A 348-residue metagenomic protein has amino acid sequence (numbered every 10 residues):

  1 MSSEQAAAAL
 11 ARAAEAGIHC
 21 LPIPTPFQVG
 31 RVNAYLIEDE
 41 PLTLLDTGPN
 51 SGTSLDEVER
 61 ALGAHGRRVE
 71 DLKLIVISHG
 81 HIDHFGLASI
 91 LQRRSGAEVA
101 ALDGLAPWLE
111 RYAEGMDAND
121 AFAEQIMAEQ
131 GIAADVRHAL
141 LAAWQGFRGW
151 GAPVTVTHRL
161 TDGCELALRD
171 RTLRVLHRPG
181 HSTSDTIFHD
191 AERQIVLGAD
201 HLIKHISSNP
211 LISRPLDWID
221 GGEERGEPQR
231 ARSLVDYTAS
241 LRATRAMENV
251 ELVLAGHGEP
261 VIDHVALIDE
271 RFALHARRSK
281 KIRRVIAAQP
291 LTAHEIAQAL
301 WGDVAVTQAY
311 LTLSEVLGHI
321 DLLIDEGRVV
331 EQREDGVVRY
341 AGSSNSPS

Functional and structural regions predicted by a protein language model:
M1-S3, K280-S348: C-terminal regulatory/interaction regions
A9-R67, F188-K204: Conserved beta-strand hairpin/beta-sheet module of binuclear metal-dependent hydrolase folds, prominently
A13-A16, G30, T53-L55, L62-L166 (+2 more regions): Active-site HxH/HxHxD metal-binding segment of metal-dependent hydrolases
F27-V29, H158-L160, P179-S182, S348: A short catalytic or substrate-binding loop motif that flags glycine-/basic-rich loops and adjacent residues that bind
I37, D46, H79, L91 (+9 more regions): Divalent metal-coordination and catalytic microenvironments
T43, P49-S51, T172-S279: Metallo-beta-lactamase
S54, L160, Y237-S240, H319: Alpha-helical packing segments of well-folded alpha/beta enzyme cores
G96-A101, L197-A199, R271, Q308: Short hydrophobic/aromatic-enriched beta-strand-loop microsegments
